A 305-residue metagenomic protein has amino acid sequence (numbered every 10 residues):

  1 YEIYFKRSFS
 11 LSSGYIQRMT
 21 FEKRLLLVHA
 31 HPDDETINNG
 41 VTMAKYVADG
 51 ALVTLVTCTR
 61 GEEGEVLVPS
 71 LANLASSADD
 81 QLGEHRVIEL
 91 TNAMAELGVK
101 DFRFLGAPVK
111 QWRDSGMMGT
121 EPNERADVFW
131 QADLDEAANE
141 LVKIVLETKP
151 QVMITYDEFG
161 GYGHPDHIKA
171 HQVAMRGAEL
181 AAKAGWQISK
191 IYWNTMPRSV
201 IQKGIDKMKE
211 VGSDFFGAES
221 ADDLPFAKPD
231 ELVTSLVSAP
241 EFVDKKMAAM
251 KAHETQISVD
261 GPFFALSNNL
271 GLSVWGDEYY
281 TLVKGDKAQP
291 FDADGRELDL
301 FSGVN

Functional and structural regions predicted by a protein language model:
Y1-V28, M117-N305: Metal-dependent de-N-acetylase/amidase catalytic core
Y15-K149, R176, L180-A184, T281-K284 (+1 more regions): Active-site rim/loop-helix segments in enzyme catalytic domains that contact anionic ligands
